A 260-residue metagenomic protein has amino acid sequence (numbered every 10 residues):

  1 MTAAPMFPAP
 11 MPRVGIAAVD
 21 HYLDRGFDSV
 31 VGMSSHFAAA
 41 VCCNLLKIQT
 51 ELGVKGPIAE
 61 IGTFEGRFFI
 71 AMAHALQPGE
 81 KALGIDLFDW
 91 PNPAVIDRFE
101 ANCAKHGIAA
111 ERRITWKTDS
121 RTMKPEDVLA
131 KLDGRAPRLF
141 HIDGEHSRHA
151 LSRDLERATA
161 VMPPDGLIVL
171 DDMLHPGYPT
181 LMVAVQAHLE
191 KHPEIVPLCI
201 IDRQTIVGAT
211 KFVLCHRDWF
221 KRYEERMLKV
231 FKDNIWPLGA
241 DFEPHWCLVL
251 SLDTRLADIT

Functional and structural regions predicted by a protein language model:
M1-H141, E145-V169, M173-T260: A short alpha-helical cap/connector motif
